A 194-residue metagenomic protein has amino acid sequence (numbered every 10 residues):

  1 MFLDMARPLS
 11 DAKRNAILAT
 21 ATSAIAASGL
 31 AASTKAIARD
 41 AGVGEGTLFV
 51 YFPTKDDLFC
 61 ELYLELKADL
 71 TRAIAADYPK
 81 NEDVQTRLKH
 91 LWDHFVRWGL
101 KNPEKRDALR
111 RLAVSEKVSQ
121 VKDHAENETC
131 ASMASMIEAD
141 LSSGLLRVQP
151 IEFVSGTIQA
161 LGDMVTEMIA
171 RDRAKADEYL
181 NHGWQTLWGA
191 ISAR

Functional and structural regions predicted by a protein language model:
M1-D4, H90, R97, A131-S142 (+2 more regions): C-terminal peripheral helix-coil segments that are non-catalytic and often amphipathic
M1-D40, D57: Basic, helix-initiating cap at the start of DNA-binding domains
I17, T54-C60, D69: Short amphipathic alpha-helical segment with a characteristic S/N-K-E followed by hydrophobic residues
L30-A31, L146, A174: Conserved hydrophobic residue
G42-F52: Short hydrophobic/aromatic patch on the recognition helix
E61, A75-K101, V154-I158, L180: Hydrophobic alpha-helical connector segments
A68-T71, K117-S143, I151-G156, E167: Amphipathic alpha-helical packing segments from all-alpha helical-bundle domains
V96-K117, E167-A170: Amphipathic alpha-helical segments used for helix-helix packing
